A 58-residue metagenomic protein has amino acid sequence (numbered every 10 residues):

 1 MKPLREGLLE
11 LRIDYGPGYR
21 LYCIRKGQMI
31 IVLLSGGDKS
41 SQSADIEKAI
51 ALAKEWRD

Functional and structural regions predicted by a protein language model:
M1-I13: A short, surface-exposed loop/turn module that caps and links secondary-structure elements
G16-R20, I24-D58: Enriched for short, Lys/Arg-rich terminal
